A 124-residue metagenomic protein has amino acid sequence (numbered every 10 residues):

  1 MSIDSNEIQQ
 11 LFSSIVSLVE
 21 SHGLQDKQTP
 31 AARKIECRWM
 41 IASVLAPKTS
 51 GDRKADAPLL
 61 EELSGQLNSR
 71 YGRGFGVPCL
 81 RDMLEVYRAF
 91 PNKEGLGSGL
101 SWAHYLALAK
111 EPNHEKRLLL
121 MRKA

Functional and structural regions predicted by a protein language model:
M1-A124: Basic, low-complexity intrinsically disordered segments
